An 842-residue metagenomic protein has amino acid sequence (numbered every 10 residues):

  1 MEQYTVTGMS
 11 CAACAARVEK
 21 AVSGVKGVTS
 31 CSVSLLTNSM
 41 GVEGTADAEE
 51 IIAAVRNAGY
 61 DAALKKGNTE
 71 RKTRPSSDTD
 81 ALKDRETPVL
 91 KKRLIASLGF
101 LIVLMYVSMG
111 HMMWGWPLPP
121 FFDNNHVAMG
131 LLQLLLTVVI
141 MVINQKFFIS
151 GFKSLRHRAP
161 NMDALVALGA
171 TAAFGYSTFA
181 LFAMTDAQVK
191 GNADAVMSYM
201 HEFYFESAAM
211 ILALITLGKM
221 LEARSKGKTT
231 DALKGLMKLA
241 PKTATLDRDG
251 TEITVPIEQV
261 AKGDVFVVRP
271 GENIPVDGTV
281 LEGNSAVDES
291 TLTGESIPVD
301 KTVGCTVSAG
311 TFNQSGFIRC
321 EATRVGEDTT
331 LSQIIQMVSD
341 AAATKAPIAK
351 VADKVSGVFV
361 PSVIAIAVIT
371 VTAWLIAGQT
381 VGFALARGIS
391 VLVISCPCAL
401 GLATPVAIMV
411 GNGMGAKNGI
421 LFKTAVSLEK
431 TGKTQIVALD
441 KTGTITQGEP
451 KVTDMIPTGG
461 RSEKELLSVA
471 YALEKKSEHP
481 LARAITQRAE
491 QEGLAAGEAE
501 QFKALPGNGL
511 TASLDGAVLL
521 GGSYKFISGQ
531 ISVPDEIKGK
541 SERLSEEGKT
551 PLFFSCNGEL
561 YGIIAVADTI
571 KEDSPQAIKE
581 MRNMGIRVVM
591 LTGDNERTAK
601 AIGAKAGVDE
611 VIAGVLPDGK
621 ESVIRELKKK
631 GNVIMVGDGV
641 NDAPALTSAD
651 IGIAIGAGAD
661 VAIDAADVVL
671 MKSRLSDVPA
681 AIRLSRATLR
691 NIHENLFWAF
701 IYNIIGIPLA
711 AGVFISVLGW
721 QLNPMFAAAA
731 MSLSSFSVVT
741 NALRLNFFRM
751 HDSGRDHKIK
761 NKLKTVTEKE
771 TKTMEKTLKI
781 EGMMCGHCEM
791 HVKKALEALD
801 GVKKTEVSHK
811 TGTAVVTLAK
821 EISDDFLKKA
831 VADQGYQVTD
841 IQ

Functional and structural regions predicted by a protein language model:
M1-A128, K153, T251-T254, Q336-T344 (+1 more regions): Flexible metal-binding regulatory segments at protein termini and peripheral loops
A16, T29, G263, C305 (+4 more regions): Conserved ATP-binding TGD loop and adjacent catalytic N/P-domain core of P-type ATPases
K26-E43, A48-E49, E202-F203, K234-D328 (+2 more regions): Conserved cytosolic catalytic loops of P-type ATPases
V89-T243, K354, M455, G719-P724: Transmembrane helix-loop-helix hairpins at the membrane interface
M113-V127, R156, G175, M414 (+7 more regions): Membrane-embedded alpha-helical bundles of multi-pass transporters
M184-A187, A193-D194, M210-P270, K301 (+7 more regions): Juxtamembrane coupling segments of multi-pass membrane pumps/enzymes
L292, V351, A386, A399-L473 (+4 more regions): Conserved catalytic phosphorylation-site environment of P-type ATPases
V452, I456-M584, E596, V608-I624: P-type ATPase nucleotide-binding
